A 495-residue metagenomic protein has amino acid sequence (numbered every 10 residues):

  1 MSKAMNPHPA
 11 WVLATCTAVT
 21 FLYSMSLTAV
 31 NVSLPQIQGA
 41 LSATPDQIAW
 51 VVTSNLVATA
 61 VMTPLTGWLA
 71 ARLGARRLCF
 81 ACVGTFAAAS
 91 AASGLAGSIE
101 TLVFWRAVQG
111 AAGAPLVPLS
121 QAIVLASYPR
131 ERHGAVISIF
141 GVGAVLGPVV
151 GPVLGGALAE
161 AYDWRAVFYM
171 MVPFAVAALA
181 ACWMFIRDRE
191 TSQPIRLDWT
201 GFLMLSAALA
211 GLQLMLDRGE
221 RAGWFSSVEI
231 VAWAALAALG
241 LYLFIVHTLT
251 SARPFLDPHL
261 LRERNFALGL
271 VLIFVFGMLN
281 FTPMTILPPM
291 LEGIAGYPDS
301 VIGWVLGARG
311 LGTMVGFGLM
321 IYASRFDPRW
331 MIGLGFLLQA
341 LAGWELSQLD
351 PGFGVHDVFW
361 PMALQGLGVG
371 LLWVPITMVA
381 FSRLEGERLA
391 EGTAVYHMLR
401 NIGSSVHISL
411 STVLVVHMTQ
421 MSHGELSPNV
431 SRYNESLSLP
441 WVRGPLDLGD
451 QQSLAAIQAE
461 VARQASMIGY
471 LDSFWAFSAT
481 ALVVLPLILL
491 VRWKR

Functional and structural regions predicted by a protein language model:
S2-N6, E131, L179-S206, R221-F225 (+1 more regions): Flexible interhelical linker loops that connect adjacent transmembrane helices in multi-pass membrane transporters
P9-M25, V30-V32, G39-A60, G67 (+9 more regions): 12-transmembrane solute porter fold
A14, G84, L205-L209: Alpha-helical transmembrane segments
V32, L56, T63-G201: Helix-loop-helix hairpins in multi-pass membrane proteins, especially solute transporters
A89-G94, Q109, C182, F276 (+3 more regions): MFS-fold secondary transporters
G97, P129, F185-D188, E220-R221 (+6 more regions): Short helix-capping/hinge motifs at transmembrane helix termini and TM-loop junctions
V172-T191, A208-R218, L236-T250, L487-R492: C-terminal membrane-cytosol helix-exit motif in multi-pass small-molecule transporters
A177, V395, R400-L490: Hydrophobic transmembrane architecture of multi-pass small-molecule transporters
